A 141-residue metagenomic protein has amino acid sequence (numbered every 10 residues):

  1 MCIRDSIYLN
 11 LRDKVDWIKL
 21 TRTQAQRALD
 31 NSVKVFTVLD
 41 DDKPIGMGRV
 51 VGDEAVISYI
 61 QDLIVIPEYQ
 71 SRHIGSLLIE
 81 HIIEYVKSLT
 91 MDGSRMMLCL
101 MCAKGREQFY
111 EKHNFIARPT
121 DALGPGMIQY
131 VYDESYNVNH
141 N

Functional and structural regions predicted by a protein language model:
M1-D5: Conserved small/polar residues in nucleotide/adenosyl-binding loops
I7-A25: Conserved GNAT-fold acetyl-CoA-binding loop/helix
Q26-G48: Conserved beta-hairpin
I57-P67, P125: Conserved acetyl-CoA binding element of GNAT-fold acetyltransferases
Y69, H73-H81: Conserved acetyl-CoA pyrophosphate-binding loop and the N-cap/start of the following alpha-helix in GNAT-like
D92-N141: C-terminal "cap" of GNAT-fold acetyltransferases
